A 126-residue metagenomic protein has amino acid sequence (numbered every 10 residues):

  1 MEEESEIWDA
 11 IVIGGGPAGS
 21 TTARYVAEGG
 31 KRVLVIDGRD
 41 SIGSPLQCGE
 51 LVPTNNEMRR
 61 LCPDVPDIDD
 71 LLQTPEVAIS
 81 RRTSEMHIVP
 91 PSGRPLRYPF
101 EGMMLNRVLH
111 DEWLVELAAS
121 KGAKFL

Functional and structural regions predicted by a protein language model:
M1-I7: A short, basic/flexible loop-to-alpha-helix module at the beginning of a structural domain
E6, G29, R81-S84: Short, basic and Ser/Thr-rich N-terminal targeting/leader segments
A10-I13, E57-C62, G93: N-terminal glycine-rich phosphate/pyrophosphate-binding loop and immediately adjacent elements
I11, G15, R24-C48: Glycine-rich FAD pyrophosphate-binding loop
G19-S20: N-terminal Rossmann-fold NAD(P) dinucleotide-binding loop
R39-M86: N-terminal FAD cofactor-binding segment of flavoenzymes
R81-L126: Conserved N-terminal helical subregion
